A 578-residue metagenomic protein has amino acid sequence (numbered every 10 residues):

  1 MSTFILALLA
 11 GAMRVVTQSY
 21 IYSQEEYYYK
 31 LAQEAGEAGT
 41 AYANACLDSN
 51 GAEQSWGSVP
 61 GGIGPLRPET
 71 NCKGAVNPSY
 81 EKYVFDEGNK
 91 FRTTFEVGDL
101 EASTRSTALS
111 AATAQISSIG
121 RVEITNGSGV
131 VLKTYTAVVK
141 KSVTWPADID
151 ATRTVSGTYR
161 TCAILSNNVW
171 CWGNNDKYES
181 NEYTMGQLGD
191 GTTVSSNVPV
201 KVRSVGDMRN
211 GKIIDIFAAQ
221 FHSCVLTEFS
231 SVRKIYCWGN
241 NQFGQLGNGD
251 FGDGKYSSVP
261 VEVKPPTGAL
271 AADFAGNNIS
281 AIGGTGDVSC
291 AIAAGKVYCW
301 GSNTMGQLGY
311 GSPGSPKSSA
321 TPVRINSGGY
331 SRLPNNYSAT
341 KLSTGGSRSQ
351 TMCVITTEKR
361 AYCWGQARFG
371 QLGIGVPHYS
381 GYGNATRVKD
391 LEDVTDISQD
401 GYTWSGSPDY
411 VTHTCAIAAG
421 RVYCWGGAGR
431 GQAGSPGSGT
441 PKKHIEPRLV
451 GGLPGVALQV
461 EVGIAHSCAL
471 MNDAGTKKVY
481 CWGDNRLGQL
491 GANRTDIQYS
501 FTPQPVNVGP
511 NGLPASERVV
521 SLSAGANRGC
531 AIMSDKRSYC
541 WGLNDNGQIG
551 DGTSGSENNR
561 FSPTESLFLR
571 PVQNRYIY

Functional and structural regions predicted by a protein language model:
M1-W145, V572-Y578: Beta-strand/loop motifs with alternating small/hydrophobic and polar/acidic residues, enriched in the first structured
S142-Y578: Eukaryote-biased RCC1-like beta-propeller repeat architecture
